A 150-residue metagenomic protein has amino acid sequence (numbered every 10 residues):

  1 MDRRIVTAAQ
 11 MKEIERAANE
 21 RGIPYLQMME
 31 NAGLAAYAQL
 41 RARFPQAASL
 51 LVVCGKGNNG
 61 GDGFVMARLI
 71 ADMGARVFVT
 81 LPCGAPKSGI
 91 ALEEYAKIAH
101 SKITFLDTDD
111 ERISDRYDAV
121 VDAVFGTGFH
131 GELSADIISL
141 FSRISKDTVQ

Functional and structural regions predicted by a protein language model:
M1-A48: Positively charged, low-complexity intrinsically disordered leader regions
D2-I5, F44-V53, N58-Q150: Glycine-rich phosphate/dinucleotide-binding loop and adjoining beta-alpha-beta core of small-molecule
